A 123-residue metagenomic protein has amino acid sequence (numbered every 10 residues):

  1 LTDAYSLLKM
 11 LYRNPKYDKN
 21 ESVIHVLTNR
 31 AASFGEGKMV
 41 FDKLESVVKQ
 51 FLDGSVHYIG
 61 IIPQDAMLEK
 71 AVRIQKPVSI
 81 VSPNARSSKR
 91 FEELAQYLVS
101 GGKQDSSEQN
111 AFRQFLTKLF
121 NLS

Functional and structural regions predicted by a protein language model:
L1-G60: Conserved catalytic-core segment of NTP-binding enzymes
S6, M67, R86: Residue-level recognition of oxygen-bearing side chains
Y17, M39-D42, K70-K76, Q104-N110: A general structural signal for short secondary-structure boundary/capping elements
L27-N29, I74-V81: Short hinge/gating elements
V47, F51, D65, G101: Phosphate/oxyanion-binding loops and surfaces in catalytic or ligand/nucleic-acid-binding neighborhoods
L52-V78, F91: Beta-strand-loop-alpha "switch" segments that mediate conformational coupling across diverse proteins
P77-S123: NTP-binding/hydrolysis catalytic cores, primarily Walker-type P-loop NTPases
